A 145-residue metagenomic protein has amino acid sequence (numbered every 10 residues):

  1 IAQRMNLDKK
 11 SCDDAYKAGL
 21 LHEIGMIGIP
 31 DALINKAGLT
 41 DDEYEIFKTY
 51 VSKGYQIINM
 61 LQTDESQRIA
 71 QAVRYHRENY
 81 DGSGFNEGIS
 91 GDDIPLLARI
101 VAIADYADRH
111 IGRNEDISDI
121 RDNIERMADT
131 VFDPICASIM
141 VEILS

Functional and structural regions predicted by a protein language model:
I1-S145: Histidine- and acidic-residue-rich, metal-dependent catalytic cores
